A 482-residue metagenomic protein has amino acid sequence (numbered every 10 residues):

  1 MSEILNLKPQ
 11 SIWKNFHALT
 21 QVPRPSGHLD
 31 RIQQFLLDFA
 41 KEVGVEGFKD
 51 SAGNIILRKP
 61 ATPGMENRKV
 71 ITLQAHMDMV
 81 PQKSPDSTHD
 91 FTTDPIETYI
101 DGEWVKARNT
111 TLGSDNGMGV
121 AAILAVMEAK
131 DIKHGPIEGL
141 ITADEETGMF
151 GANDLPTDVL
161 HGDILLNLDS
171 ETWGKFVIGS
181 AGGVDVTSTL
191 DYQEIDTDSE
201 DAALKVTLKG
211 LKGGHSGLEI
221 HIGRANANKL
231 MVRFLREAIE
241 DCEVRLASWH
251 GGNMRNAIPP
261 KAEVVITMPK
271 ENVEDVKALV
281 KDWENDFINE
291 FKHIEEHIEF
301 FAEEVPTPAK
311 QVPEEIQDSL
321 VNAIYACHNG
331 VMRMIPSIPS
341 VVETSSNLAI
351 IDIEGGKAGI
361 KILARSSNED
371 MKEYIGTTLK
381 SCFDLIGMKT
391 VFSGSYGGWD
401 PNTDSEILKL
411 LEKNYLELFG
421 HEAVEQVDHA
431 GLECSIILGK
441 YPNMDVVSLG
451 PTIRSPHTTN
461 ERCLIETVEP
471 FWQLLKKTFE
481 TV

Functional and structural regions predicted by a protein language model:
E3-W104: Acidic/His- and Gly-rich active-site-bordering loop/insert found across diverse amide/peptide-bond hydrolases
K8, I12, P336, E343-A358 (+1 more regions): Zn-dependent metallopeptidase/amidohydrolase metal-coordination segment
H17-Q21, E263-V265, E299-K310, A349-I351 (+2 more regions): A short beta-alpha structural unit
M65-T147, A152-D163, T189, A203 (+5 more regions): Active-site metal-coordination/substrate-binding segment of hydrolases, especially metallo-dependent peptidases
I137-A227, L235, I239: Fold-level recognition of mixed alpha/beta catalytic cores in primary-metabolism enzymes, strongest
D158, R224-D241, K270-V273, D318-Y325 (+3 more regions): His/Asp/Glu-rich mid-to-C-terminal helical/loop segments that flank catalytic regions of hydrolases
E219, N226-N228, R233-W249, P401-M444: Active-site-adjacent substrate-binding region of metalloamidase/peptidase-like peptide-processing proteins
R255-G330, M334: A conserved active-site cap/scaffold subdomain adjacent to cofactor or substrate pockets
